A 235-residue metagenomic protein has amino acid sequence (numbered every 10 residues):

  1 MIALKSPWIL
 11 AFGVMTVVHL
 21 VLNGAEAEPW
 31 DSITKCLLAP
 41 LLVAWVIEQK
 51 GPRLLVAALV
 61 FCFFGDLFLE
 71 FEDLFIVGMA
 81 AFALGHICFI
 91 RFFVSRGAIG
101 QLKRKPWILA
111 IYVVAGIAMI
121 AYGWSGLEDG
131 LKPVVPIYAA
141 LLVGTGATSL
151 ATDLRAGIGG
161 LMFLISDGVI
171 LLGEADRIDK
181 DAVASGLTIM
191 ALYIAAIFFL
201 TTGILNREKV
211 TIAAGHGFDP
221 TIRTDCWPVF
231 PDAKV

Functional and structural regions predicted by a protein language model:
M1-V235: Polytopic alpha-helical membrane-helix bundles and their juxtamembrane interface segments in multi-pass membrane
